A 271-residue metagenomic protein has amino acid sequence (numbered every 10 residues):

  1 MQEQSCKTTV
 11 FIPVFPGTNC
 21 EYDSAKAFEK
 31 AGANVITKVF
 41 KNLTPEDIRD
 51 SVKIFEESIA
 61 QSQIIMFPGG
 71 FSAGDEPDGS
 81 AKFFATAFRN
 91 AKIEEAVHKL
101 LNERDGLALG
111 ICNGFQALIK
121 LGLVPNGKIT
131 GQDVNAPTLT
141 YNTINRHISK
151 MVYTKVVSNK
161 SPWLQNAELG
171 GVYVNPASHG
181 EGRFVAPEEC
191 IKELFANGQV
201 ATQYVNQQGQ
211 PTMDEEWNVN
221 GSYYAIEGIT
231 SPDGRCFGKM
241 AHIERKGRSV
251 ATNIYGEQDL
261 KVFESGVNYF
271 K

Functional and structural regions predicted by a protein language model:
M1-I111, F115-N126, V134, T140-I148 (+5 more regions): N-terminal beta1-alpha1 cap of cysteine-dependent amidohydrolase-like domains
E29, M151, V156-K271: C-terminal and late-domain segments of enzyme folds
